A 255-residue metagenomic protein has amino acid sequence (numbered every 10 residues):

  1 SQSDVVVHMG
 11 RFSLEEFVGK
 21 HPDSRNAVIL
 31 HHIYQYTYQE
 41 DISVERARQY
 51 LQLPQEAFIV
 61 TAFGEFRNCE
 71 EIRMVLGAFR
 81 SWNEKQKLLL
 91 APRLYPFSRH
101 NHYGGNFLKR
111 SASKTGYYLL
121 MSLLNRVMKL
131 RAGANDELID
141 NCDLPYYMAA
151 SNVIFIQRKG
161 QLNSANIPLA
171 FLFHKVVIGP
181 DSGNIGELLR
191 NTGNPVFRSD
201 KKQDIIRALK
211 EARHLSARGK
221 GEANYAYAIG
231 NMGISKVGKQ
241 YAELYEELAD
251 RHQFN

Functional and structural regions predicted by a protein language model:
Q2-I42: Donor nucleotide-sugar binding/catalytic pocket of nucleotide-sugar-dependent glycosyltransferases
Q39-L53: A short helix/loop element that forms part of the nucleotide-sugar donor recognition site in Leloir-type
L53-E70, L76-R80, L90: Conserved donor-binding/catalytic core segment of Leloir-type glycosyltransferases
N101-P145: Nucleotide-activated donor-binding/catalytic signature segment of Leloir-type glycosyltransferases, i.e., the conserved
I139-S151, P168, L172: Short acidic alpha-helix that forms the nucleotide-activated donor recognition element in Leloir-type transferases
I156, V176-G179: Short hydrophobic beta-strand element within catalytic cores of glycosyltransferases and related nucleotide-activated
N191-Q203, E211-A217: Conserved acidic donor-binding segment of nucleotide-sugar-dependent glycosyltransferases
S216-H252: A charged, aromatic-enriched C-terminal amphipathic alpha-helix characteristic of glycosyltransferases across folds
